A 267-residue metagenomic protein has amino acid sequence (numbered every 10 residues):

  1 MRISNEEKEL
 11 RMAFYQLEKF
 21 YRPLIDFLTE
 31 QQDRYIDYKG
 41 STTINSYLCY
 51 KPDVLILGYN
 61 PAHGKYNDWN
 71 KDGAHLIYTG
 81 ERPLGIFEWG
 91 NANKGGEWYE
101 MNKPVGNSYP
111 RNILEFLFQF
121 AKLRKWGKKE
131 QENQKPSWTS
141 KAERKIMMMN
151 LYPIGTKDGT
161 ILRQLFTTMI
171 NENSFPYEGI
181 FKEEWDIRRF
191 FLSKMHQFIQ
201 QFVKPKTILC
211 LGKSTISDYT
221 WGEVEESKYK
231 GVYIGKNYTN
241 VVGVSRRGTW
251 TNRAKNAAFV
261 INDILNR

Functional and structural regions predicted by a protein language model:
M1-I25, I170-H196, S214-R267: C-terminal capping/extension of enzyme domains
M1-N112, Q131-W138, K194, F198 (+2 more regions): Active-site and ligand/interface coordination hotspots across diverse enzymes and nucleic-acid-associated assemblies
S41-T42, Y59-P61, L151, C210-T215: Short, well-ordered beta-to-alpha junction loops that form the rim of enzyme active sites and present histidine/acidic
D53-L55, M147, T207-L209: Conserved beta-strand elements of the Class I
H63-D68, S140-A142, G155-I161, I216-T220 (+1 more regions): Short catalytic/ligand-binding loop motif for oxyanion handling, primarily in non-cytosolic enzymes, centered on
N91-S108, F120, D158-R189: Surface-exposed cleft-lining segments at the edges of enzyme active sites
F116-S140, K230-G235: Short mixed-charge
L192-L211: Proline-aspartate-enriched helix->loop->beta-strand connector
